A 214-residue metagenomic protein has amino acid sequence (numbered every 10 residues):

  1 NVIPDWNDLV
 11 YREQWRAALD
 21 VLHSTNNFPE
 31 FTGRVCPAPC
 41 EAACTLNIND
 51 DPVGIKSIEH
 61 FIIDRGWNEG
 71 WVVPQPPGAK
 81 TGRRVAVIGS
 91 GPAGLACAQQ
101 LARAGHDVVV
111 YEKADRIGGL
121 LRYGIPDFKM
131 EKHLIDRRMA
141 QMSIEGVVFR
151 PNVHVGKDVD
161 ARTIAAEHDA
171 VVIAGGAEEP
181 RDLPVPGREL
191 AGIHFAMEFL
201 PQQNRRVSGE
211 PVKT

Functional and structural regions predicted by a protein language model:
N1, Q14, V155-V159: Short beta->alpha linker loops
V2-R34, N49-A79, Q203-V207: Ferredoxin-type iron-sulfur electron-transfer modules in oxidoreductases and energy-metabolism complexes
I3, C36-A38, G91: Hydrophobic alpha-helix-in-membranes signature
P4, R16, A42, R181 (+1 more regions): Glycine-centered loop/turn positions within well-structured domains that cap or flank conserved ligand/cofactor-binding
N7, T45, R122: A short local structural element in Rossmann-fold oxidoreductases
C36, C40, G156-K157: Short, conserved alpha-helical segments within structured domains
A38-S57, D169-V171: Structured, non-catalytic alpha/beta "coupling" segments that mediate domain-domain communication and provide generic
H60-T214: Residues forming the flavin
